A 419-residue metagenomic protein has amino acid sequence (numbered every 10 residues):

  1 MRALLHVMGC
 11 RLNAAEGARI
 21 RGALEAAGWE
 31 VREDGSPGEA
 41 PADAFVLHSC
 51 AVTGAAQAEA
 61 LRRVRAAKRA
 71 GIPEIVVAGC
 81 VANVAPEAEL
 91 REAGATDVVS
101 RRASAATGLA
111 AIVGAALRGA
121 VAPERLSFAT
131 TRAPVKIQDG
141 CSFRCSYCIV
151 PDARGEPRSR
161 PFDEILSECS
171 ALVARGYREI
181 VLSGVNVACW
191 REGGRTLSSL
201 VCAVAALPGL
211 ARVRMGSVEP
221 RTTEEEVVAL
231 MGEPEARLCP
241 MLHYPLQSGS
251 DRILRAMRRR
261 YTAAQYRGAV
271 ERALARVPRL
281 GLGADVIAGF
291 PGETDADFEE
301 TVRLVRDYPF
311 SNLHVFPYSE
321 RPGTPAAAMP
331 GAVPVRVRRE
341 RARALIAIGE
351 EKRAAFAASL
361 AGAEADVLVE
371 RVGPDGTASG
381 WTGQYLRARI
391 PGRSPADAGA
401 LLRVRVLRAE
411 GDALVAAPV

Functional and structural regions predicted by a protein language model:
M1-G193, C202, E226, L242 (+5 more regions): Proteins enriched for Cys/Gly/acidic motifs involved in redox and nucleic-acid/cofactor modification
V46, C80, L182, M215 (+5 more regions): Residue-level signal for inorganic ion chemistry
A56-A58, E156-P161, R191-R195, A256-R259 (+3 more regions): Short, solvent-exposed loop/turn segments at secondary-structure boundaries
I75-V76, V84-A85, A174-A296: Conserved SAM/AdoMet-binding glycine-rich loop
G114, G140, P151, V185 (+7 more regions): Generic beta-structure capping elements
F128-T131, C141-F143, S248, L280 (+4 more regions): Short flexible coil/turn linkers enriched for glycine and charged/polar residues that connect secondary-structure
E293, P309-F310: Contiguous mid-protein beta-loop-alpha structural module that forms a pocket-lining wall or clamp of enzyme active
A328-V419: Terminal RNA-binding accessory module
